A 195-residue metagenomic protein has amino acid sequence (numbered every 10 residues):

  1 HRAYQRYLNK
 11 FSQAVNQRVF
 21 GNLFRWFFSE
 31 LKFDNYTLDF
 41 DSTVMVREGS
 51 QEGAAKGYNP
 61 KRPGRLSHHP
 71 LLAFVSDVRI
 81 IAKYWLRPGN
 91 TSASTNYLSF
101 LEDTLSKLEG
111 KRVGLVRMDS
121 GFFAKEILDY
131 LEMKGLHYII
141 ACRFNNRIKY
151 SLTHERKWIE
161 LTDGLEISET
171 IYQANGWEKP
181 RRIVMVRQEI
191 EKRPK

Functional and structural regions predicted by a protein language model:
H1-L72: Active-site-proximal, Lys/Arg-enriched surface segment that forms a nucleic-acid-binding/basic interface patch
H1-Y4, D34-M45, R79, V113-F123 (+1 more regions): Short, conserved catalytic/metal-binding motifs centered on acidic residues
S42-V44, V75, W85-P88, S120 (+1 more regions): Short, structured patches in soluble enzyme cores that scaffold and shape functional sites
M45-R47, T91, F122-E126, N146-Y150 (+1 more regions): Flexible loop/turn segments at secondary-structure boundaries
E48-A54, A82-L86, K125-L131, K149-E155: Short acidic, glycine/serine/threonine-rich loops at helix termini
P60-K111: Electropositive, glycine- and tryptophan-enriched low-complexity nucleic-acid-binding patches
E109, L128-H137: Short, surface-exposed basic-aromatic patches at helix termini and helix-loop junctions that form
H137-K195: An anionic, glycine-rich sequence signature occurring as long contiguous blocks
